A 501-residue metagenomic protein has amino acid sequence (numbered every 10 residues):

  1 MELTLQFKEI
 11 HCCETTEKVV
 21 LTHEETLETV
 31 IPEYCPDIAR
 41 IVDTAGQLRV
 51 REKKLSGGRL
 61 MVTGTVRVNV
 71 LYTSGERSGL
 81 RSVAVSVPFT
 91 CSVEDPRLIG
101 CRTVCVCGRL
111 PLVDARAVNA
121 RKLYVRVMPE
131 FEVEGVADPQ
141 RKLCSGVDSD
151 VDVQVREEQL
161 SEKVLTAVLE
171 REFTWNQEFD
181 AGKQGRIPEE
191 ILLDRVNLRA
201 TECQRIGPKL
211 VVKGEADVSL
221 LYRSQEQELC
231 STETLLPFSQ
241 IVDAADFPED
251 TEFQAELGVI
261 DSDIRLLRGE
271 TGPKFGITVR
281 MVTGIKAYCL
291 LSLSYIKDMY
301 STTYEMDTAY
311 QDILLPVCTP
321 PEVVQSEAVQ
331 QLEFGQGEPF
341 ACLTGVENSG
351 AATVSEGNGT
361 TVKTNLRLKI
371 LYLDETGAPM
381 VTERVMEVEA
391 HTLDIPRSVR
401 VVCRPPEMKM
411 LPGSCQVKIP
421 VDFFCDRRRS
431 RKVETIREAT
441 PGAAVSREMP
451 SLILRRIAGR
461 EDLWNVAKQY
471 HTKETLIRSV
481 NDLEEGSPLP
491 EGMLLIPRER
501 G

Functional and structural regions predicted by a protein language model:
M1-R447: Interfacial loop/beta elements and low-complexity acidic/Ser/Thr-rich segments of macromolecular assembly/processing
P441-S479, E484-G501: Primarily a LysM-type cell-wall glycan-binding module
